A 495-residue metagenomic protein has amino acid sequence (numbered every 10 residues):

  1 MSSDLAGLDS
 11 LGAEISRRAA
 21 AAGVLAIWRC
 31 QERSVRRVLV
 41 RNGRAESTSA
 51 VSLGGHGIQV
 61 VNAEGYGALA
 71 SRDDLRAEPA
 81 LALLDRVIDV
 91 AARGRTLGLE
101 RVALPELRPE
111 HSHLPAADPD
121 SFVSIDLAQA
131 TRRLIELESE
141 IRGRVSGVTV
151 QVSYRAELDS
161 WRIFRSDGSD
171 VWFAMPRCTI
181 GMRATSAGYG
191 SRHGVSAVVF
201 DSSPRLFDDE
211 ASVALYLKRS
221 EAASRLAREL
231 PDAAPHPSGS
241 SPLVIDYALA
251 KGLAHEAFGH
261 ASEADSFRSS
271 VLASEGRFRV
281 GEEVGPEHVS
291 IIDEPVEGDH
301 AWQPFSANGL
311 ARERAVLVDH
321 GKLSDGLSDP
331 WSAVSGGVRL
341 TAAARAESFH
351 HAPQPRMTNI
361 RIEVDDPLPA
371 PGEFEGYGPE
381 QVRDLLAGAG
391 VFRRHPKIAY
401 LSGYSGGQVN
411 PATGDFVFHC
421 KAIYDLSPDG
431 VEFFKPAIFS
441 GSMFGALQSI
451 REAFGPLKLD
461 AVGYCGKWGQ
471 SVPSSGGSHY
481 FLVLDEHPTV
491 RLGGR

Functional and structural regions predicted by a protein language model:
M1-L5, S10-G12, R17, L25-R37 (+3 more regions): Acidic low-complexity segments
S16, E46-S49, D126, E138-R144 (+9 more regions): A generic local secondary-structure boundary/capping motif
A21-H56, G147-V171, P396-H419: Structured beta-strand/loop patches that form or line metal/cofactor-binding pockets in enzymes
S34-A92: N-terminal alpha-helical targeting/anchoring segments
R37-G43, L158-P176, R192-V199, L253-G259 (+4 more regions): Short acidic, glycine/serine/threonine-rich loops at helix termini
G67, D74-E100, M175-A261, D319-D325 (+2 more regions): Internal alpha/beta scaffold segment
A128-A214, G259, A264-I292: Extended amphipathic alpha-helical scaffolds
R268, G276-R495: Dual-mode signal for accessory low-complexity, basic/Gly-rich regions
